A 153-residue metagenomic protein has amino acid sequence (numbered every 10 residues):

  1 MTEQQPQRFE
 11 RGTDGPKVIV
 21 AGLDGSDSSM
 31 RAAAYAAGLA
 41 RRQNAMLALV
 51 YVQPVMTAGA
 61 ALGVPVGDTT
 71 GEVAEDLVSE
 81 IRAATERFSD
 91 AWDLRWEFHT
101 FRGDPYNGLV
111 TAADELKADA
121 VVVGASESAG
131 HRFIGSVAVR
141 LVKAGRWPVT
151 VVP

Functional and structural regions predicted by a protein language model:
M1-D14, R87-V121, S128: Structural beta-alpha unit
R8-P65: Small/aliphatic-rich secondary-structure junction motif
V50, E97-F101, T150: General small-molecule cofactor/ligand-binding pocket signal
Y51, G124-S126, P153: Short secondary-structure boundary segments
V64-D68, E115-K117, V139-R140: Short, hinge-like loop/turn segments at secondary-structure boundaries
V66-E80: A short acidic, glycine-rich active-site loop that binds or catalyzes chemistry on phosphate/adenosine moieties
A120-A144: Glycine-rich, Arg-bearing micro-motifs that act as flexible, cationic patches
